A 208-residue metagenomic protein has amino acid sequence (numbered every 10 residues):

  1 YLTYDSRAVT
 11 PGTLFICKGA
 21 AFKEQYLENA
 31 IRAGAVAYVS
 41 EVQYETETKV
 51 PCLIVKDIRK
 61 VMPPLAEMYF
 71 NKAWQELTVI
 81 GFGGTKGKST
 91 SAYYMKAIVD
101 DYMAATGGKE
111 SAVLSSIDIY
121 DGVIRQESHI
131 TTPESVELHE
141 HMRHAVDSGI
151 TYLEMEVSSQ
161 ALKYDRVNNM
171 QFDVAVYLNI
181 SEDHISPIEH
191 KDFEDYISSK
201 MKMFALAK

Functional and structural regions predicted by a protein language model:
Y1-P64, M68: N-terminal leader/targeting and accessory segments in enzymes
M62-K208: Phosphate-binding loop of NTP-binding sites
